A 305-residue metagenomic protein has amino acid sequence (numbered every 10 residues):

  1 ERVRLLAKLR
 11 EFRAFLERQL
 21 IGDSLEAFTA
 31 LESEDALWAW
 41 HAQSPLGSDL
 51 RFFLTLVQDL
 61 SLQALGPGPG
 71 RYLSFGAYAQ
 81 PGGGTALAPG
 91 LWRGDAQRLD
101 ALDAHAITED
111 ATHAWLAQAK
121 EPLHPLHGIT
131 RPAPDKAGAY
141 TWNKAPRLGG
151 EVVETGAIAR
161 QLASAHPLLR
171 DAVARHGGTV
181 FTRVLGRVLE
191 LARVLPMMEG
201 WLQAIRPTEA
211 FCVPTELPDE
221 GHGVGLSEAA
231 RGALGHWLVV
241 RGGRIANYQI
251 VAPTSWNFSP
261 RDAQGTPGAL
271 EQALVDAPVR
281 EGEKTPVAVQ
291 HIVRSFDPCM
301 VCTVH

Functional and structural regions predicted by a protein language model:
E1-R231, A252-H305: Active-site bordering "gate/hinge" segments that shape substrate access to catalytic or cofactor-binding pockets
L234-A252: Short beta-strand elements
